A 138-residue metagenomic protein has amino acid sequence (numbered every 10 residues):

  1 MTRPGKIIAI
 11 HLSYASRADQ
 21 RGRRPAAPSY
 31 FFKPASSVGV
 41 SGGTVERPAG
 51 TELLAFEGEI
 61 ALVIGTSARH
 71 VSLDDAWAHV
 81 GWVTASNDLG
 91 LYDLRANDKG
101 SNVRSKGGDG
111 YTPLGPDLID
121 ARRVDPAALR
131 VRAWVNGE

Functional and structural regions predicted by a protein language model:
R3-E138: Glycine-enriched loop-and-adjacent helix/strand subsegments that border the catalytic/binding cleft of enzyme cores
